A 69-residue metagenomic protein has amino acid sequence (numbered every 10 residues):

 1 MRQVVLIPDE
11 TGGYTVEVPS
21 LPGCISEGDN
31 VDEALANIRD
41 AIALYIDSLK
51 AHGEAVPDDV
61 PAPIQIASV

Functional and structural regions predicted by a protein language model:
M1-V5, A36-V69: Short, charged, surface-exposed hinge/linker loops at domain edges that act as mobile lids or interdomain connectors
V5-L6, D29: A ubiquitous short alpha-helical element
L6-L21: Short aromatic-glycine-(Arg/Gly/Cys) micro-motifs in beta-strand/loop hairpins
E17, E27, Y45-S48: Residue-level recognition of specific faces of alpha-helices
E17, L35-A36: Short, surface-exposed helix/turn micro-motifs that flank interaction/cofactor sites
P22-V31: A short, exposed loop/beta-hairpin motif centered on an aromatic-Gly-Thr core
